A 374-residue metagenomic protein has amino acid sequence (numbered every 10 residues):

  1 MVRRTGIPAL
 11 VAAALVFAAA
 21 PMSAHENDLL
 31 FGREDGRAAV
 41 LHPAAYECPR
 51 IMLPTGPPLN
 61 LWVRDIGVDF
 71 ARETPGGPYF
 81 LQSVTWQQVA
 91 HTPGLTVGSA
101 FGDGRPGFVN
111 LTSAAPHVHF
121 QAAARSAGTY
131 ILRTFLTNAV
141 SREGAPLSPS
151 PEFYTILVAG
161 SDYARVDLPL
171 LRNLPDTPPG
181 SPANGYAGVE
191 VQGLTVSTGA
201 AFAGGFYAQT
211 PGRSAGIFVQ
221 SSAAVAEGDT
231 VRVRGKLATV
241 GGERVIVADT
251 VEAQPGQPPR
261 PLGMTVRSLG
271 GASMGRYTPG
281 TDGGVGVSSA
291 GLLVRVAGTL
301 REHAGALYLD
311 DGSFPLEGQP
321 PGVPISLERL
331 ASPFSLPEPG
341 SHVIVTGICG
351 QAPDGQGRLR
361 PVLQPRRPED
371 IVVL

Functional and structural regions predicted by a protein language model:
M1-T5: N-terminal secretory signal peptides that target proteins for export/translocation
I7, A114, A187: A short catalytic or substrate-binding loop motif that flags glycine-/basic-rich loops and adjacent residues that bind
P8-A18: Bacterial N-terminal signal peptides
A20-A24: Sec/Tat signal peptide C-region and signal peptidase I cleavage site
H25-H119, L132-D162: Contiguous segments within soluble domain cores/interaction surfaces
F120-R125: Short, hydrophobic beta-strand segments
S126-I131: Short tyrosine-centred short linear motifs in exposed loops/low-complexity segments
D162-L374: OB-fold nucleic-acid-binding modules
